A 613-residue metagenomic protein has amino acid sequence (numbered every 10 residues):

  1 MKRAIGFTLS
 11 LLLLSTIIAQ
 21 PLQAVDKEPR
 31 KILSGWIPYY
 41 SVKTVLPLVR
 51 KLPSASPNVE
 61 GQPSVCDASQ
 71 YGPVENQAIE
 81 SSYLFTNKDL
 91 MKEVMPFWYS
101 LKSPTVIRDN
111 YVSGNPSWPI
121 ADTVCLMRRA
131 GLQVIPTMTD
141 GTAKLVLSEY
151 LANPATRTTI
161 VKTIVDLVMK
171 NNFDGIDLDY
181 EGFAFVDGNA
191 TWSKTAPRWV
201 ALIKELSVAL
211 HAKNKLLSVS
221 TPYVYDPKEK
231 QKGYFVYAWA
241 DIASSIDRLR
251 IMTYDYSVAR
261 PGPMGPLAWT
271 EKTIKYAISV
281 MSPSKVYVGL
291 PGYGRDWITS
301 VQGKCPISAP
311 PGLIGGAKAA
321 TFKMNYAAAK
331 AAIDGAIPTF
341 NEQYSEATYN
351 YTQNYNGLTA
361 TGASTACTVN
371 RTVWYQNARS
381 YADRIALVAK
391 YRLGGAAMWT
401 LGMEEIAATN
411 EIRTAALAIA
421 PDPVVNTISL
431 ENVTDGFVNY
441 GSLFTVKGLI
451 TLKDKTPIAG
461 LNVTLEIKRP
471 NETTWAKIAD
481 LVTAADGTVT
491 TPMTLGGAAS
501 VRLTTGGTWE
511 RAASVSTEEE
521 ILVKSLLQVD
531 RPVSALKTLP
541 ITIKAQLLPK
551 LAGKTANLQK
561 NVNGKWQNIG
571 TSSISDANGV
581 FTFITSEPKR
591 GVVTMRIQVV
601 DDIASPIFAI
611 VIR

Functional and structural regions predicted by a protein language model:
V25-I164: Glycan-recognition patch characteristic of GH18 chitinases/ENGases and related GlcNAc/peptidoglycan-binding proteins
L46-Q62, G292-L387, T414-I419: Glycan-binding loop/region signatures in secreted carbohydrate-active enzymes
V94, L178, L206, L249 (+3 more regions): Conserved, mostly hydrophobic/aromatic
P104-W118, A184-A332: Substrate-binding surface in catalytic domains of secreted glycosidases
P310-P311, P421-D454, E520-T542, L547-K550: Beta-strand-rich domain onsets/edges
G448, K477-M493, S575-I584: Glycine-centered loop-to-beta-strand initiation motif
L452-K477, P549-T571: Short flexible loop/turn segments that cap and initiate beta-strands
L495-T517, K589-I607: Enriched for extracellular/lumenal, surface-exposed ectodomains of secreted and cell-surface proteins
